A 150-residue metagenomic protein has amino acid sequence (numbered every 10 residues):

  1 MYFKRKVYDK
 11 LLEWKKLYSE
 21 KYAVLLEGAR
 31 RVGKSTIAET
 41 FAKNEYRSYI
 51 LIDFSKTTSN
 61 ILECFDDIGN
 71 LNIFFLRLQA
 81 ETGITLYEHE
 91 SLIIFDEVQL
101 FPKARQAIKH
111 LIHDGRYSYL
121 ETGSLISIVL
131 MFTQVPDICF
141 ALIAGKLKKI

Functional and structural regions predicted by a protein language model:
M1-I150: Phosphate-binding site recognition
